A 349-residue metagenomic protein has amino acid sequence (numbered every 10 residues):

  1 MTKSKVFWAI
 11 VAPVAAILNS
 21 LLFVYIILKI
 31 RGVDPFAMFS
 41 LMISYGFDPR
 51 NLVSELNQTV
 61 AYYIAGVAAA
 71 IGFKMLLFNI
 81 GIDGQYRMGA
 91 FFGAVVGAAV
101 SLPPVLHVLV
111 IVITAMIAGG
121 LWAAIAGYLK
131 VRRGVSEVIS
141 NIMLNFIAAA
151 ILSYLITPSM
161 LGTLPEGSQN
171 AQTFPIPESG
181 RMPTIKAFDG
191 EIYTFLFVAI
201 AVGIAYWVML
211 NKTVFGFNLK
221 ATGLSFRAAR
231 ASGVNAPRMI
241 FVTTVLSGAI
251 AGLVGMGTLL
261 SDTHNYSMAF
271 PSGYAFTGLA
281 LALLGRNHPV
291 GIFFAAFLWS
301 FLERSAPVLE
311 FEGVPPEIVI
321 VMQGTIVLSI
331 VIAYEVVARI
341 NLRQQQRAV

Functional and structural regions predicted by a protein language model:
M1-N19, Y25, L224, A231-R238 (+1 more regions): Cytosolic-side transmembrane-helix boundaries in multi-pass membrane proteins
I26-R31, A37, L41-V100, V112 (+4 more regions): Single transmembrane alpha-helix segments in multi-pass membrane proteins
G32-A37, F73-F92, V131-S140, N218 (+4 more regions): Short, non-helical or kinked segments that cap or interrupt transmembrane helices
Y45, P49, E137, N141 (+2 more regions): Transmembrane helix-bundle core of multi-pass membrane transporters and related energy-transducing complexes
T59-A70, Q85, F91, I117-A124 (+7 more regions): Hydrophobic alpha-helical segments embedded in the membrane of multi-pass proteins
E137-I139, Q169, I192-F197, A269-Y274 (+1 more regions): Loop-to-transmembrane alpha-helix initiation sites
F188-N265, P289-V290: Helix-loop-helix "hairpin" substructures at the membrane interface of multi-pass membrane proteins
V245-A251, G255-G324: Transmembrane alpha-helical segments in multi-pass inner-membrane proteins
